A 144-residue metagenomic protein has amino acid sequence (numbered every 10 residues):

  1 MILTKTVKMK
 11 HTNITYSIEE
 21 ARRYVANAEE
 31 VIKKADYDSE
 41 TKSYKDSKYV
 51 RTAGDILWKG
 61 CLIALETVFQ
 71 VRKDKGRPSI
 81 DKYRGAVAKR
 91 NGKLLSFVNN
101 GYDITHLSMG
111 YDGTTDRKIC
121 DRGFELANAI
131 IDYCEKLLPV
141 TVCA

Functional and structural regions predicted by a protein language model:
M1-A144: Terminal alpha-helical segments
